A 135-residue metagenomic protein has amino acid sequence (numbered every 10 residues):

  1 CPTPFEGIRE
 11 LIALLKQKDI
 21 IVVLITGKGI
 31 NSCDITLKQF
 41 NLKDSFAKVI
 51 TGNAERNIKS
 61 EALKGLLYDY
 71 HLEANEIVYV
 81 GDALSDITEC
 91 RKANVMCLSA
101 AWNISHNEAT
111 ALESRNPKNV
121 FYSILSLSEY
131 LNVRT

Functional and structural regions predicted by a protein language model:
C1-L24, I30-D34, S60: Short, acidic loop-to-helix structural element flanking the phosphoryl-transfer center in phosphate-processing enzymes
T3-G7, K28-G29, A54, D82 (+2 more regions): Short beta->alpha linker loops
G7, A62-G65, S123: Well-ordered alpha-helical segments embedded in enzymatic catalytic cores
L11-L14, G65-D69, Y130-V133: CheY-like receiver
V23, G29-V78, L84-T88, K92 (+1 more regions): Substrate-recognition "cap/lid" segment bordering the active-site pocket of phosphatases
F40-T51, T110-L131: Structural recognition of alpha->loop->beta junctions
V78-Y122: Acidic, Mg2+-coordinating phosphoryl-transfer loop and its flanking beta/alpha structural elements, shared across
